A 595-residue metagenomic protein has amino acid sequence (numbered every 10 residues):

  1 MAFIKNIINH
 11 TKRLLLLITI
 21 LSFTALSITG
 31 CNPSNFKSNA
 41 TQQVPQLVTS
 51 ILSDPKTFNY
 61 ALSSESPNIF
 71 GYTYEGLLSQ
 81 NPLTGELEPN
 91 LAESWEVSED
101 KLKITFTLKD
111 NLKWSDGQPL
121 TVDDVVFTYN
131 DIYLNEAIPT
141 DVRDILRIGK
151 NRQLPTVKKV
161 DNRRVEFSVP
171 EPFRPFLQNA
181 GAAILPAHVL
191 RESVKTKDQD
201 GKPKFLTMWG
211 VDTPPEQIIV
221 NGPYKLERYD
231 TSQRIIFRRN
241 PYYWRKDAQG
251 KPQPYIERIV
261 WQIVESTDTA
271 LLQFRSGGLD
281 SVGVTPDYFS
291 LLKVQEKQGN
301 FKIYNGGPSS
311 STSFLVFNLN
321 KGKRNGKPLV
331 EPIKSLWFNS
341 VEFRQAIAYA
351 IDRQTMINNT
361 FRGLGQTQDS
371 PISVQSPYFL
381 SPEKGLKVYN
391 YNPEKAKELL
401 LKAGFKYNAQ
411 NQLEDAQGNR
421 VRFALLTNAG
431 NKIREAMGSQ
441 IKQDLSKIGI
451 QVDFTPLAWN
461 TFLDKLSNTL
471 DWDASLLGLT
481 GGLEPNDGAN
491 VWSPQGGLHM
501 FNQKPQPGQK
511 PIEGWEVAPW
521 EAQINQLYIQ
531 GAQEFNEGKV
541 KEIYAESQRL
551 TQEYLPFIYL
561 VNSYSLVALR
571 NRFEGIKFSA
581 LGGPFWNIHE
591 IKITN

Functional and structural regions predicted by a protein language model:
M1-H10: N-terminal secretory signal peptides that target proteins for export/translocation
A2-F3, G30-S38, P82-L83, L102 (+9 more regions): Extracytoplasmic/periplasmic ligand-capture domains
K12-P33: Sec-dependent N-terminal signal peptides of Gram-positive bacterial secreted proteins and lipoproteins
S50-E99, N130, I219, L581: N-terminal lobe/hinge region of extracytoplasmic solute-binding protein
D54-P55, N111-L112, P172-F173: Acidic glycine-/aspartate-rich tracts in secreted/extracellular proteins
D144-G201, D230: Surface-exposed binding/hinge segments that line and control ligand-binding clefts or catalytic entry sites
V194, G365-K384, L566-N571: Mature extracytoplasmic/periplasmic domains
L560: Glycine-rich and polybasic anion-binding loops at the starts of cofactor/ligand-binding domains
